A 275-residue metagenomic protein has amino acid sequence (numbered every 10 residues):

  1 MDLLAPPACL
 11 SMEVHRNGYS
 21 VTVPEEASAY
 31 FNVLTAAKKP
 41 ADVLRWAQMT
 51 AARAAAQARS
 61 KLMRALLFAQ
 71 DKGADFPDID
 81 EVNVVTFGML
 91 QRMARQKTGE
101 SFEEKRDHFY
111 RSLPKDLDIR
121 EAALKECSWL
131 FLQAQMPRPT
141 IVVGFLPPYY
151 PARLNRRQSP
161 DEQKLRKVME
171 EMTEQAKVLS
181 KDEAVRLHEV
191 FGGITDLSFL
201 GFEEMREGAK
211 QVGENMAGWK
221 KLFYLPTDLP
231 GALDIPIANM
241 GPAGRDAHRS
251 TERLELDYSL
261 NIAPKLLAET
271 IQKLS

Functional and structural regions predicted by a protein language model:
M1-E126: Midchain, well-structured core segments that form catalytic/ion-binding scaffolds
L67-S275: An extended, acidic, His-containing surface patch that forms the Zn2+-binding/catalytic region of metallohydrolases
